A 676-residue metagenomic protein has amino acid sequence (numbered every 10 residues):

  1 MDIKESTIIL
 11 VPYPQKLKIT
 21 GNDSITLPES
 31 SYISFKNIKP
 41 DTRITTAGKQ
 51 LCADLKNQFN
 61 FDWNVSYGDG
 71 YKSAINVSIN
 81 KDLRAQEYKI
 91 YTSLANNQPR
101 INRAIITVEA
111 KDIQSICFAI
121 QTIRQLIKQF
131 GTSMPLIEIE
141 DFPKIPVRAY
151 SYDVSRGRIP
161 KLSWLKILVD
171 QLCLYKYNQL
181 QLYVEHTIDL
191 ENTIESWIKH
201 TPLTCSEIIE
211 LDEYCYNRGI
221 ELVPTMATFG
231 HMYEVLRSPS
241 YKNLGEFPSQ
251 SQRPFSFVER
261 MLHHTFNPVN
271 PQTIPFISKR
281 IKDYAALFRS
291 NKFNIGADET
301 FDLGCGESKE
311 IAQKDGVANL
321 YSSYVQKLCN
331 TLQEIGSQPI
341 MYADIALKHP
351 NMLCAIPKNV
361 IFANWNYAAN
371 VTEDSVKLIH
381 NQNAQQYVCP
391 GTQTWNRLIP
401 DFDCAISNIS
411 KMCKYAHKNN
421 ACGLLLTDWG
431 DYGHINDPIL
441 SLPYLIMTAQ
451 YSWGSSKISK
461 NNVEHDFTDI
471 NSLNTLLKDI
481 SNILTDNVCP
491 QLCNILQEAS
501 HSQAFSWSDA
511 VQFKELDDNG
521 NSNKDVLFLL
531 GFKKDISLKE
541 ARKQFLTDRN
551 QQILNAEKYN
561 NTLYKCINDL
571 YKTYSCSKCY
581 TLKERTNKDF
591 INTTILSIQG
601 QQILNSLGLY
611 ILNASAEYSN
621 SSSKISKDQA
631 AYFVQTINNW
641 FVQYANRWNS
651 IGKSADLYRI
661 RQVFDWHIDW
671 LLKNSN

Functional and structural regions predicted by a protein language model:
M1-E140, F293-N294, T331-I335, M341-L347 (+3 more regions): Acidic, contiguous N-terminal accessory segments
I3-G21, T26-S30, K36, R43-G48 (+6 more regions): Substrate-binding groove of N-acetylhexosamine-processing glycoside hydrolases
I38-K39, D112, R156-R158, A368: A generic structural motif
S66-S73, I188-E191, E195-W197, H349-N351 (+1 more regions): Beta-rich nucleic-acid/ligand-interaction surfaces
G70, H186-T187, T228-G230, A346 (+2 more regions): Conserved beta-strand edge residues that scaffold enzyme active sites
Q121-I145, C173-Q181, N291, K377-N381: Conserved oxyanion/phosphate-binding beta-strand-loop segments in alpha/beta enzyme cores
I137-S155, Y387-N396: N-terminal small/glycine-rich loop or linker at the start of catalytic domains across soluble metabolic enzymes
P146-A343, C354-A355, I361, A416: Substrate-binding cleft of carbohydrate-active enzyme catalytic domains
